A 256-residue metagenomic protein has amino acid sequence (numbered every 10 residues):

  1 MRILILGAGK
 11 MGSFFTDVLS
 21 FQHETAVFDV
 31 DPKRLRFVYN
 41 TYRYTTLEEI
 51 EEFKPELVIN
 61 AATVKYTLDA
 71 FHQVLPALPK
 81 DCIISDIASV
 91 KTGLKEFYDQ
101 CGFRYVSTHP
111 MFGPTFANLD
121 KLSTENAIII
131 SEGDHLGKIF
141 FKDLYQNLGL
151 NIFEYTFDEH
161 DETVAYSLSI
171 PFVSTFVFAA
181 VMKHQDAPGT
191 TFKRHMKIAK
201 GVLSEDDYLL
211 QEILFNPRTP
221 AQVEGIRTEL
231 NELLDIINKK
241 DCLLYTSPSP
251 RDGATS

Functional and structural regions predicted by a protein language model:
M1-Y42: NAD(P)+-binding Rossmann beta1-loop-alpha1 motif at the extreme N-terminus of oxidoreductases
Y39-L47, G102-Y105: Active-site regions of enzymes building and remodeling cell-envelope glycoconjugates
E49-F71: Rossmann-like NAD(P)-binding element
L78-G93: ADP-ribose/adenylate-binding Rossmann-like module
V90, L94, Y98-N151: Rossmann-fold dinucleotide-binding core
E154-S247: An accessory alpha-helical subdomain
Y245-S256: Single conserved hydrophobic/aromatic residue that forms the stacking wall/gate of nucleotide- or nucleobase-binding
